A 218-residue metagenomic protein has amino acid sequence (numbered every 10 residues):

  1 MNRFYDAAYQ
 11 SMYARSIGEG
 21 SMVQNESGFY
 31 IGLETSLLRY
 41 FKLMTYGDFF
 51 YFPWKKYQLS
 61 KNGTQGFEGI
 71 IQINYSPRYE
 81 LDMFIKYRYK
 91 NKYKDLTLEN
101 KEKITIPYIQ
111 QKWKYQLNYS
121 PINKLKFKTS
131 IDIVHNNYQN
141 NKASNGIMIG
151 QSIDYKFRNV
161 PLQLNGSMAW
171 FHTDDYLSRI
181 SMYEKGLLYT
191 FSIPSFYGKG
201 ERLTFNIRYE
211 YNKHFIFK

Functional and structural regions predicted by a protein language model:
M1-K218: Exposed, low-structure sequence patches enriched in small/polar residues
